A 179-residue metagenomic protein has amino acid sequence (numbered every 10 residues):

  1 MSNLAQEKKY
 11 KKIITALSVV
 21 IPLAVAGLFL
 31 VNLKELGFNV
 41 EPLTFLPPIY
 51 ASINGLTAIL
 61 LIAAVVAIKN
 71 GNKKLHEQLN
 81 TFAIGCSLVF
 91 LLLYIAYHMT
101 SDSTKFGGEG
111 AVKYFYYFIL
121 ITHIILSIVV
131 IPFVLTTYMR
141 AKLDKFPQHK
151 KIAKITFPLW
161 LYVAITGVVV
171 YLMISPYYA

Functional and structural regions predicted by a protein language model:
M1-A179: Alpha-helical membrane insertion/targeting regions
